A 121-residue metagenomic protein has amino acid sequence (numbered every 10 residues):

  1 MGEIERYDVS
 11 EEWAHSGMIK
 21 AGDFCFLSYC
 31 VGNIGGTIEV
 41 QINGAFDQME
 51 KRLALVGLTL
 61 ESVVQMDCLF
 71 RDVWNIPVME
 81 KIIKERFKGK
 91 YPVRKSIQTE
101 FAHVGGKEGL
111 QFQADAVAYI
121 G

Functional and structural regions predicted by a protein language model:
M1-V64, F70-G121: N-terminal presequence-like segments and the immediate start of the first folded domain
